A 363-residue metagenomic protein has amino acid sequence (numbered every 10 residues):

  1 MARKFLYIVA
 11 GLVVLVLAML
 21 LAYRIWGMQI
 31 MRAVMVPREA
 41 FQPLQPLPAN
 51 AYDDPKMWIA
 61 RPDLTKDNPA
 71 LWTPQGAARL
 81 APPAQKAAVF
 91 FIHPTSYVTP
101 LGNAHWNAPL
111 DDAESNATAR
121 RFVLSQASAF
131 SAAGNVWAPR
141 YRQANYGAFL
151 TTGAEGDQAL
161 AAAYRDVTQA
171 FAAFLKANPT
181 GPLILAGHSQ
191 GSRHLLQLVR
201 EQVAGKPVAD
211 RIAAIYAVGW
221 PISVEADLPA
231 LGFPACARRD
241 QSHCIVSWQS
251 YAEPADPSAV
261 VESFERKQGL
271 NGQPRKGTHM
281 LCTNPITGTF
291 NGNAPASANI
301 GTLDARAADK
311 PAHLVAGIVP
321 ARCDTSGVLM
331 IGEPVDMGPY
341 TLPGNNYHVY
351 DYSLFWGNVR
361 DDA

Functional and structural regions predicted by a protein language model:
A2-L6, A10, A22-I25, Q29 (+5 more regions): Surface cap/lid and interfacial helix-loop subdomains adjacent to catalytic sites that gate substrate access
A2-N116: N-terminal low-complexity, Ser/Thr- and acidic-residue-enriched intrinsically disordered segments
G27-Y52, H93-G181, G332-A363: Active-site catalytic motif of lipid deacylating hydrolases and related acyltransferases
A81-Q85, F130-A132, K206-A209, R239-Q241: Extracellular/periplasmic catalytic domains that process cell-envelope and extracellular macromolecules
Q85-A87, A132-V136, P179-P182, A209-A213: Loop/turn elements at helix/coil->beta-strand transitions in domains of secreted/extracellular proteins
A88-F91, W137-R140, I184, A214-A217 (+1 more regions): Structural recognition of the beta-strand scaffold that forms the well-ordered cores of secreted hydrolase catalytic
I92-T95, R140-A144, H188-S189, V218-P221 (+1 more regions): Active-site-proximal beta-strand/loop segments in catalytic clefts of secreted hydrolases
G187-G191, L195: Gly/Ala-rich beta-loop-alpha elbow adjacent to hydrolase catalytic centers
